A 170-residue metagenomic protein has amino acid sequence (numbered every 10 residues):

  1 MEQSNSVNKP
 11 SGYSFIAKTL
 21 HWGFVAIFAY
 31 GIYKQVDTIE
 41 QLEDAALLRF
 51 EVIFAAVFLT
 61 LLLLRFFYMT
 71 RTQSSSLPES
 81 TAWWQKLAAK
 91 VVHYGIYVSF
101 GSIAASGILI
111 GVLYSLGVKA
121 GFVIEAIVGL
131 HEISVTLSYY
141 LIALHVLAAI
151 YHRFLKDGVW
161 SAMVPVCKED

Functional and structural regions predicted by a protein language model:
M1-D170: Membrane-embedded alpha-helical bundles that constitute the cytochrome b-like, heme-associated redox core of multi-pass
